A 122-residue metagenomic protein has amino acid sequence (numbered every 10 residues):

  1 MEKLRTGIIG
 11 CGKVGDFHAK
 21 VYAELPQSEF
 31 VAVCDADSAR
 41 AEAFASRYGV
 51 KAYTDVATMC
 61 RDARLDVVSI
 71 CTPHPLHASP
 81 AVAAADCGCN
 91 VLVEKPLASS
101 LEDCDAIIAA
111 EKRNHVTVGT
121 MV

Functional and structural regions predicted by a protein language model:
M1-Y48: N-terminal Rossmann-like dinucleotide-binding module
I9, E94, M121: Short hydrophobic "strand-cap" motifs at the C-terminus of beta-strands
H18, V50-A110: Beta-loop-alpha module in the N-terminal Rossmann-like domain of NAD(P)-dependent dehydrogenases, especially those
P26-Q27, C87, K112-V116: Short helix-capping segments at alpha-helix termini
A32, A43, D66-V67, N90 (+1 more regions): Short, Asp-centered acidic motifs that coordinate Mg2+ and/or phosphate in catalytic or ligand-binding sites
D35, C71-T72, T120: Conserved residues at beta->alpha junctions
A106-V122: Rossmann-fold dehydrogenase core element
